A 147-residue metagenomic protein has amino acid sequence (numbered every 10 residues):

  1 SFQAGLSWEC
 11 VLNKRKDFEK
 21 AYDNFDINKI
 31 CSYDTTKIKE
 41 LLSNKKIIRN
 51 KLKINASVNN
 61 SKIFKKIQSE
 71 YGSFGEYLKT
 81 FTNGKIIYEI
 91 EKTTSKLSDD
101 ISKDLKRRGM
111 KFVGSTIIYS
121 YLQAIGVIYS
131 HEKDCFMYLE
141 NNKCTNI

Functional and structural regions predicted by a protein language model:
S1-I147: HhH-family (HhH-GPD) DNA N-glycosylase catalytic core used in base-excision repair
